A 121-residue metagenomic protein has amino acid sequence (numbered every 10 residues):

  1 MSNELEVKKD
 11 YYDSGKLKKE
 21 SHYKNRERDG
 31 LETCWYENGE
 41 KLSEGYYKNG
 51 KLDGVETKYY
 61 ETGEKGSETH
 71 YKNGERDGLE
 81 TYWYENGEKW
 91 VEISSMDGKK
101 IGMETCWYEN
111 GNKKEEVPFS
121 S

Functional and structural regions predicted by a protein language model:
M1-S121: Glycine/tyrosine- and acidic-biased, solvent-exposed loop/turn segments at the edges of beta-strands
